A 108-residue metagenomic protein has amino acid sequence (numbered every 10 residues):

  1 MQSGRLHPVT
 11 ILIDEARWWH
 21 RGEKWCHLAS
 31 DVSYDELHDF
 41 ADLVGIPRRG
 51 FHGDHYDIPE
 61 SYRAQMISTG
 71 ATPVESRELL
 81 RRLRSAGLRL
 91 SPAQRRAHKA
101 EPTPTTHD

Functional and structural regions predicted by a protein language model:
M1-P8, R81-D108: Intrinsically disordered, low-complexity regulatory segments in tyrosine-phosphorylation signaling proteins
L6-L37: The feature represents the first ordered module of a protein
P8-I11, E23-C26, L43-R48, R63 (+2 more regions): Terminal leader/tail segments of proteins
W18-W19, F40, S76, D108: Bulky hydrophobic/aromatic packing residues
W19-H20, G45-I46, R89: Generic signal for short, ordered secondary-structure residues within or immediately flanking folded domains
H27-D54, S68: A short, structured beta-strand/loop element
G53-R96: Short, compact, well-ordered microdomains
